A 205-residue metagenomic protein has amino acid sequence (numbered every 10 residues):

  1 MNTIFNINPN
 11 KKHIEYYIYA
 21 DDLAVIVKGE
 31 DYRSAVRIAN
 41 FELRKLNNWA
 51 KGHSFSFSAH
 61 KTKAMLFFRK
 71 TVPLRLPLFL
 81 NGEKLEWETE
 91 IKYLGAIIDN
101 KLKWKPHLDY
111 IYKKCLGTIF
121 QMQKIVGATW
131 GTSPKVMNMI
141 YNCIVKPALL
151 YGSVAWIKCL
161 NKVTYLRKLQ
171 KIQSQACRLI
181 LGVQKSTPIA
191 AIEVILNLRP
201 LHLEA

Functional and structural regions predicted by a protein language model:
M1-I26: Active-site palm subdomain of RNA-directed nucleic acid polymerases
Y16, V36-A39, L43, F57 (+4 more regions): Hydrophobic packing residues in well-ordered alpha-helices of helical domains and bundles
D22, S58-K70, M139-I140, Y165-K168 (+1 more regions): A glycine-rich phosphate-binding loop feature that marks nucleotide/adenosyl-phosphate handling sites
L23-N48, R69, K103, L160: Catalytic palm subdomain of template-directed nucleic-acid polymerases, centered on the conserved carboxylate motif
Y32-A35, W104, W130-M137, K158-Y165 (+1 more regions): Residue-level recognition of alpha-helical structural elements
F41, S56-T89: Short, conserved micro-motifs composed of acidic
E83-W156: Basic, alpha-helical interaction scaffolds
P134, N161-A205: Short linear motifs embedded in intrinsically disordered, charge-biased segments
